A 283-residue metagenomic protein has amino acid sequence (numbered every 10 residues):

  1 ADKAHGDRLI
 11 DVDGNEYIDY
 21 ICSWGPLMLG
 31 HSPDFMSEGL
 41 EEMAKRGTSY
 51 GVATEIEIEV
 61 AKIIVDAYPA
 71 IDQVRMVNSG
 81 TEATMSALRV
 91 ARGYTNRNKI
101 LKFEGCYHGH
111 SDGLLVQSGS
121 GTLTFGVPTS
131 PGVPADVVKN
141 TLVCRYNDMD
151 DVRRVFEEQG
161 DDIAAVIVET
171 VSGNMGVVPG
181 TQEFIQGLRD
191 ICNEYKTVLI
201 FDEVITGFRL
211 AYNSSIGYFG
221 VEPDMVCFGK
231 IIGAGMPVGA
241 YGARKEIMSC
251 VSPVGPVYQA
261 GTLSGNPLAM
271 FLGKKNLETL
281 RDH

Functional and structural regions predicted by a protein language model:
A1-H283: Conserved N-terminal phosphate-binding loop of PLP-dependent enzymes in the Aspartate aminotransferase
